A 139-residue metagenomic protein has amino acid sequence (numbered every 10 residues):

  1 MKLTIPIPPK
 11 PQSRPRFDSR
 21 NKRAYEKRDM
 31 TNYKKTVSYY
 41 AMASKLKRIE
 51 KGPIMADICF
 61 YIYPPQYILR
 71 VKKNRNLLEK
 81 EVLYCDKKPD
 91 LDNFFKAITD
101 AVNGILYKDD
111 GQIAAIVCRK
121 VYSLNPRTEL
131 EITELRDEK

Functional and structural regions predicted by a protein language model:
M1-K139: Acidic, proline/glycine-enriched N-terminal capping motif
